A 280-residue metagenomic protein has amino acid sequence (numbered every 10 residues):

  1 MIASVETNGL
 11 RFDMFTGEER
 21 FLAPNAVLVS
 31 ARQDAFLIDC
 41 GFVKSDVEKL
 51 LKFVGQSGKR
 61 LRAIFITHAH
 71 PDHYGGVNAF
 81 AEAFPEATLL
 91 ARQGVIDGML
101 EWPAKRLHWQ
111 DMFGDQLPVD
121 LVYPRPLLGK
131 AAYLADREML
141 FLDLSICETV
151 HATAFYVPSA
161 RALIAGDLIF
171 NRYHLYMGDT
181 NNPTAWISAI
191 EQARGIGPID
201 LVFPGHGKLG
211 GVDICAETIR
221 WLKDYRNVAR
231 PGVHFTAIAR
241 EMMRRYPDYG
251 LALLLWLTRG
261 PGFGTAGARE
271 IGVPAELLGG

Functional and structural regions predicted by a protein language model:
M1-L10, V273-G280: Basic/polar N-terminal segments that are highly enriched at the extreme N-terminus, encompassing both cleavable
A3-Q56, A154-G166: Conserved beta-strand hairpin/beta-sheet module of binuclear metal-dependent hydrolase folds, prominently
S4, V122-L142: Short, conserved active-site entrance elements at the starts or edges of catalytic domains
G17-E19, L121-Y123, D143-I146: Short Gly/Pro-enriched turn/cap motifs at secondary-structure boundaries
V29, D39, V54, H68 (+6 more regions): Divalent metal-coordination and catalytic microenvironments
A35, F42-V43, E138, L144-D224: Metallo-beta-lactamase
K52-A131, N227: Active-site HxH/HxHxD metal-binding segment of metal-dependent hydrolases
G195-L201, K208-G280: Accessory terminal helices/loops
